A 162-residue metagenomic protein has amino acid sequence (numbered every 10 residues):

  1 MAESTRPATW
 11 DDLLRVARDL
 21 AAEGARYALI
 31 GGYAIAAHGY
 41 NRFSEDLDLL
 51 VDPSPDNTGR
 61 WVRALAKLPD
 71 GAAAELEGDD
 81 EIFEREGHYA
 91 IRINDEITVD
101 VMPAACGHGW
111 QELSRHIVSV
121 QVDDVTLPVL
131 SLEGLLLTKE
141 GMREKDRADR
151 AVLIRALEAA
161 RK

Functional and structural regions predicted by a protein language model:
M1-K162: Compositionally biased terminal segments of proteins
